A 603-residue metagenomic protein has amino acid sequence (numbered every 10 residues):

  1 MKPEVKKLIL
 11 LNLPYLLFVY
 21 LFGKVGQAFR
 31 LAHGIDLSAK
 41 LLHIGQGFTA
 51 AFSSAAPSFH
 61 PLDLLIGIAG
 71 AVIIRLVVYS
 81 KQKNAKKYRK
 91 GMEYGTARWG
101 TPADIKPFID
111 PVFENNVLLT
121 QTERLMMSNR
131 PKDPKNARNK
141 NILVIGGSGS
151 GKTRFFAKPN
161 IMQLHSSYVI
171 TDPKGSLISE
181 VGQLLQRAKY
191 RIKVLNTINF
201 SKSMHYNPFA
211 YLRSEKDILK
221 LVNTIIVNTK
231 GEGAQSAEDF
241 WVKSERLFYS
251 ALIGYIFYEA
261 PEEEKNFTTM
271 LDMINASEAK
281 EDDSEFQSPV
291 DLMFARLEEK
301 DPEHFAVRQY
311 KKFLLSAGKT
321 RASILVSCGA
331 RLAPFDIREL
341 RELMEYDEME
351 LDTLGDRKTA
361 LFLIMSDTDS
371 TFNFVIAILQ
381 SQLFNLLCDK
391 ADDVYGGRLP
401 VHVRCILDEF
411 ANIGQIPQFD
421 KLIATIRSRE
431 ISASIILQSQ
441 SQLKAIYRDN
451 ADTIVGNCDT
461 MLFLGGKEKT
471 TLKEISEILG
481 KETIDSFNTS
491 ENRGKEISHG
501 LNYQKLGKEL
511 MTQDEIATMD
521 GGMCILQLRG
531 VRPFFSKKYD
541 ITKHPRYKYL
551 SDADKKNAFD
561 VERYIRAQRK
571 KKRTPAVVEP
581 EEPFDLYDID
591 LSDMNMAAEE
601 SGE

Functional and structural regions predicted by a protein language model:
M1-S150, R154-A157, N492-R493, Q504 (+1 more regions): Basic- and hydrophobic-enriched, low-structure N-terminal and domain-boundary segments that flank ATP-binding catalytic
P3, I9-L11, L119, L437 (+3 more regions): Compositionally biased amphipathic helical and low-complexity segments enriched in hydrophobic
L8, L21-K24, K135-I431, I446 (+5 more regions): P-loop NTPase motor domains
F48-S54, L64-N116, E215-I225, M270-A276 (+4 more regions): Short alpha-helical interface patches
K106-F108, F113, F374, F410 (+1 more regions): A short glycine-/small-residue-rich loop at the edge of a beta-strand within enzyme catalytic domains
F113-L119, F374-Q382, I475: Conserved long hydrophobic alpha-helices within structured protein cores
I423-I525: Conserved ATP-driven motor cores of ASCE-family P-loop NTPases powering translocation/secretion/packaging/pilus
